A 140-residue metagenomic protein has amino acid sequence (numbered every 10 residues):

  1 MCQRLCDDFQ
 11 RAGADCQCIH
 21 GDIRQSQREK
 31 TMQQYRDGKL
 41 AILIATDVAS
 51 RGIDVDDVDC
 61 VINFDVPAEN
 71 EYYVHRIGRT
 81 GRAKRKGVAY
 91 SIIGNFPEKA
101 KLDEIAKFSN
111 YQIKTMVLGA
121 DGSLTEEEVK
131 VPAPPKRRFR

Functional and structural regions predicted by a protein language model:
M1-V131, P135-R140: Conserved helicase RecA-like core
